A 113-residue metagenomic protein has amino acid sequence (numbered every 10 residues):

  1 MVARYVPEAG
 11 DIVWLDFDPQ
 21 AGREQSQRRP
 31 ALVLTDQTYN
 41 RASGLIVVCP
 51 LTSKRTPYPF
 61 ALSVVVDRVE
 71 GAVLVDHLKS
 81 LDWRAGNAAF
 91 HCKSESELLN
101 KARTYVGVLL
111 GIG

Functional and structural regions predicted by a protein language model:
M1-G113: Conserved functional hotspots at enzyme active or ligand-binding sites that engage polyanionic ligands
